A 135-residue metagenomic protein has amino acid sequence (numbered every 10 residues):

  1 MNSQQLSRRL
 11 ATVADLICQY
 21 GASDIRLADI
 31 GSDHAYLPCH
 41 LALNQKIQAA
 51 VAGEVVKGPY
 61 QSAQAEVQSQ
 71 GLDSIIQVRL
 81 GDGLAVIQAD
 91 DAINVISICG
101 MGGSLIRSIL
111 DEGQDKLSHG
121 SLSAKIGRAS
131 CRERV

Functional and structural regions predicted by a protein language model:
M1-A22, C39: S-adenosyl-L-methionine
S23-D33: Conserved class I S-adenosyl-L-methionine
H34-I47: Conserved SAM-binding loop of SAM-dependent methyltransferases across substrates and taxa, primarily the Class I
G53-G58: Conserved SAM/SAH-binding beta-strand->alpha-helix loop
Q61-D91: S-adenosyl-L-methionine
A92-G100: Short SAM/SAH-binding signature in class I
S104-G113: A short, conserved alpha-helix within the catalytic core of class I
I126-V135: Residue-level detector of conserved catalytic or cofactor/ligand-binding positions in enzyme active sites
